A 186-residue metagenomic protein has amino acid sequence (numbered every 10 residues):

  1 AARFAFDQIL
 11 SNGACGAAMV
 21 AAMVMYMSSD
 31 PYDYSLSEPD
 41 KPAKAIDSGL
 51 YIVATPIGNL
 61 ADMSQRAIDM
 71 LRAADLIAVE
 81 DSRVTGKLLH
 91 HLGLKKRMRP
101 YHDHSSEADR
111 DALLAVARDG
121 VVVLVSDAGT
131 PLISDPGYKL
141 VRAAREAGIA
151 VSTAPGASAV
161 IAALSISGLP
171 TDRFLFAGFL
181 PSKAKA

Functional and structural regions predicted by a protein language model:
F4-F6, Y26: Aromatic (phenylalanine/tyrosine) cluster motif
S28-H104: Glycine-rich, flexible N-terminal cofactor/catalytic loop recognition
G49-V53, R118-S126, F174: Generic beta-sheet signal
S82-R83, P100-E107, A157-S158, G178-K183: Short, acidic/turn-prone active-site loops that include or flank metal/cofactor- and phosphate-binding residues
D111-S158: Glycine/small-residue-rich loop that forms an oxyanion/phosphate-binding "nest" at active or ligand-binding sites
K139-A186: Class I SAM-dependent methyltransferase SAM-binding "motif I" and its flanking Rossmann-like core
